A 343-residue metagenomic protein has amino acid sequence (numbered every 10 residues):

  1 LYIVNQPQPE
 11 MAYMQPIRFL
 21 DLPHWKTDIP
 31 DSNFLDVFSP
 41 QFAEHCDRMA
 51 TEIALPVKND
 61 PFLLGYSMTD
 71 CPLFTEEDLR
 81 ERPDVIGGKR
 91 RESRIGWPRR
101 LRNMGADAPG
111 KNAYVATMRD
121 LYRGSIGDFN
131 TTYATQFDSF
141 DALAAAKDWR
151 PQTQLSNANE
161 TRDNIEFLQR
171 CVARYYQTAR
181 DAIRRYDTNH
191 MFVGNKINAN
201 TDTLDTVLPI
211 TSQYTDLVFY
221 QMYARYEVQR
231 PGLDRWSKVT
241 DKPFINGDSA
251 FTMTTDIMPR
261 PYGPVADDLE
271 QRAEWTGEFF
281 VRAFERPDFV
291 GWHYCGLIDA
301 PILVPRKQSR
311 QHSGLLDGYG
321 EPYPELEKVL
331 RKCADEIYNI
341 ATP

Functional and structural regions predicted by a protein language model:
L1-N59, Y176-D187, M191, V207-I210 (+2 more regions): Aromatic-lined substrate-binding rim segments of carbohydrate-active enzymes
L1-Y2, P61-G65, T69-C71, G247-S249 (+2 more regions): Substrate-binding cleft of secreted/luminal carbohydrate-active enzymes
Q8-A12, N59-G65, G124, D187-F192 (+3 more regions): Loop/turn elements at helix/coil->beta-strand transitions in domains of secreted/extracellular proteins
H24-D36, K147-I165, I197-N198, W236-F279 (+2 more regions): Active-site clefts of carbohydrate-active enzymes
W25-R48, R100-G105, M118, N157-A173 (+3 more regions): The substrate-binding groove and active-site-proximal loops of carbohydrate-active enzymes, especially glycoside
F62-T206: Polysaccharide-binding and catalytic clefts of secreted carbohydrate-active enzymes
P83-G110, C295-P343: Aromatic-rich peripheral "rim/lid" segments of glycoside hydrolase catalytic domains that contact and position glycan
R162, E166-Y262, V281: Glycoside hydrolase catalytic-domain groove-lining segments
